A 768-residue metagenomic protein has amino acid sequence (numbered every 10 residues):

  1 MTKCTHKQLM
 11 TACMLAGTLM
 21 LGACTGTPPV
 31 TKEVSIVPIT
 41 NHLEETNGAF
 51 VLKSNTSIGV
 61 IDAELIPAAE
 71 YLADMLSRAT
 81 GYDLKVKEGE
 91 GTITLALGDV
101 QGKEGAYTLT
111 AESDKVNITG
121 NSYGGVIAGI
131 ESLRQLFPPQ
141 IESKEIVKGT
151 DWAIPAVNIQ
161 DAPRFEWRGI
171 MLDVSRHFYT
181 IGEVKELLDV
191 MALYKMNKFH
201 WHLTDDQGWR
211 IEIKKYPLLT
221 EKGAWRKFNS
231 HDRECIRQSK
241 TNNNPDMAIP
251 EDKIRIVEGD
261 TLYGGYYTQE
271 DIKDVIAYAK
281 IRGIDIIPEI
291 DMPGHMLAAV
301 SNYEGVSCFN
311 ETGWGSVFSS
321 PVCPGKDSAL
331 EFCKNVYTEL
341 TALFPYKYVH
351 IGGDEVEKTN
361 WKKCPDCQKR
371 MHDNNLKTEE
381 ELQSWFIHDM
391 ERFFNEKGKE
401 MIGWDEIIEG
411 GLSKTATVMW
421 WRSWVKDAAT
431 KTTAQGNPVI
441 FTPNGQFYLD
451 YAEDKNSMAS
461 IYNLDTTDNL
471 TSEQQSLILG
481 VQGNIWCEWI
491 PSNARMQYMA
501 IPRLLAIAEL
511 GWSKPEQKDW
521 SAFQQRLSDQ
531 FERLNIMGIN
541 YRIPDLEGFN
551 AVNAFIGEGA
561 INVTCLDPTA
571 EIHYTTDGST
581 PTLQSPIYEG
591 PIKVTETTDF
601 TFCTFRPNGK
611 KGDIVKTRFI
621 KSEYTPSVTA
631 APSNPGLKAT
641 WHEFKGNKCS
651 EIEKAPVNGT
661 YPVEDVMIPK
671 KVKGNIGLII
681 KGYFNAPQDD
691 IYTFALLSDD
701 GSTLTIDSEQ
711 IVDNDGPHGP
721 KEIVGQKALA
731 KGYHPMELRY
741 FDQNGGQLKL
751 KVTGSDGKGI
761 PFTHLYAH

Functional and structural regions predicted by a protein language model:
M1-E33: Bacterial Sec-dependent N-terminal signal peptides
Q8-A12, K514, K518-G682, I691 (+5 more regions): Short, compositionally stereotyped local motifs that mark structural "simplifiers"
C24-E166, K397-W404, I408, L412 (+2 more regions): Acidic, contiguous N-terminal accessory segments
G102-E104, T110-P321, K326-L330, Y337-Y348 (+2 more regions): Feature activates predominantly on carbohydrate-active enzymes
R168-L172, F199-W201, I286-I290, V349-I351 (+4 more regions): Hydrophobic faces of well-ordered beta-strands that scaffold small-molecule active sites in alpha/beta enzyme cores
A299-E304, N310-T415, R422-K431: Active-site neighborhood of glycoside hydrolase catalytic domains
M401-E406, G411-A416, R422-N562: Flexible, acidic glycine-rich loops studded with aromatic residues
E737-G746, V752: Short beta-strand-plus-loop segments that form exposed binding edges in beta-rich domains
